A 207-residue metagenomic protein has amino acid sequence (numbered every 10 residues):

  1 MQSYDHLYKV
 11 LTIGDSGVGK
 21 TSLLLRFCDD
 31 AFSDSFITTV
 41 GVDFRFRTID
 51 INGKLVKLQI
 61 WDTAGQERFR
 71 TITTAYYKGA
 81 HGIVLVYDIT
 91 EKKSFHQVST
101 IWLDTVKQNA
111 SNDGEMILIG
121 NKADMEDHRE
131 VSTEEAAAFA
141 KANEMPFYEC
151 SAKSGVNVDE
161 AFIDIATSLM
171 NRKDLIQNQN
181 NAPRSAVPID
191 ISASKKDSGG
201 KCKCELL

Functional and structural regions predicted by a protein language model:
M1-G17, T21, I51-L55, N112-L207: Conserved P-loop small GTPase signature centered on TRAFAC-class small GTPases
D29-L55: Switch I (effector-binding) loop of TRAFAC-class P-loop GTPase G-domains
R45, R70-A75: Conserved alpha-helical scaffold flanking the Walker A/P-loop in AAA+ ATPase domains
R47, Q59-W61, Y87, S94 (+1 more regions): WD40-repeat beta-propellers
V56-F69: Switch II (G3) loop of P-loop NTPases
I60, V84-D88, L118-N121, C150: Conserved beta-strand segments of the P-loop GTPase G domain that flank and frequently precede/overlap
A80-S99, A110-D113, A123-E130: Conserved Switch II/interswitch segment of TRAFAC-class P-loop GTPases
